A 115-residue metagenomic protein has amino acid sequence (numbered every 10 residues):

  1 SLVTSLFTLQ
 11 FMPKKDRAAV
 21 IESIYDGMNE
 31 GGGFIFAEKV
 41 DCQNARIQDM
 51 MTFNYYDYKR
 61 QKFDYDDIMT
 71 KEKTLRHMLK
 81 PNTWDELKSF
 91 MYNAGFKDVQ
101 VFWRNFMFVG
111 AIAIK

Functional and structural regions predicted by a protein language model:
S1-T4: A conserved beta-strand element that flanks and buttresses the S-adenosyl-L-methionine
L6-F11, E38: Short catalytic micro-motifs in class I SAM-dependent methyltransferases
K14: Short, conserved catalytic or interaction motifs in soluble domains
A18-E30: A short glycine-rich, Lys/Arg-flanked "PGG" loop and its adjoining helix->strand segment in the class I
G31-K39: Conserved beta-strand signature within the Rossmann-like core of class I S-adenosyl-L-methionine
K39-A94: C-terminal alpha-helical "lid/dimerization" subdomain adjacent to the S-adenosyl-L-methionine
K88-K115: Core SAM-dependent methyltransferase catalytic element
